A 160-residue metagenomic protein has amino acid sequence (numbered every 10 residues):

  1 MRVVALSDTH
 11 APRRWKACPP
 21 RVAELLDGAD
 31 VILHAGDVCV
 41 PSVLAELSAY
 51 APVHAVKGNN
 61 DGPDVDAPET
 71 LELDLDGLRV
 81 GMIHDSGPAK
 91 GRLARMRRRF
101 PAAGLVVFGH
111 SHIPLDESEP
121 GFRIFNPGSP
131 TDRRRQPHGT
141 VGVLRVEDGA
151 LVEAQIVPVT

Functional and structural regions predicted by a protein language model:
M1-A51, D61-E69, G77, P137-T140: N-terminal active-site segment of His-dependent metallophosphoesterases
A5-S7, V31-D37, H54-N59, G81-H84 (+2 more regions): Active-site neighborhood of phospho(di)ester-bond hydrolases with catalytic His/Asp-centered motifs
L6, D74-D76, R98-A102, S118 (+1 more regions): Binuclear metal-dependent phosphoesterase catalytic core
T9, R13-L25, M82-F100: Pre-active-site segment of Zn-dependent metallo-hydrolases
A11, V40, G87, I113 (+1 more regions): Short active-site segment of divalent metal-dependent hydrolases/proteases that encodes the spacing between
A23, A45, P63, L71-E72 (+3 more regions): Short secondary-structure boundary/capping segments
P52-G91, R99-A102: Helix-adjacent hinge/juxtasegments
R92-L115: Non-DNA-binding regulatory cores of transcription-related proteins, predominantly C-terminal effector-binding
